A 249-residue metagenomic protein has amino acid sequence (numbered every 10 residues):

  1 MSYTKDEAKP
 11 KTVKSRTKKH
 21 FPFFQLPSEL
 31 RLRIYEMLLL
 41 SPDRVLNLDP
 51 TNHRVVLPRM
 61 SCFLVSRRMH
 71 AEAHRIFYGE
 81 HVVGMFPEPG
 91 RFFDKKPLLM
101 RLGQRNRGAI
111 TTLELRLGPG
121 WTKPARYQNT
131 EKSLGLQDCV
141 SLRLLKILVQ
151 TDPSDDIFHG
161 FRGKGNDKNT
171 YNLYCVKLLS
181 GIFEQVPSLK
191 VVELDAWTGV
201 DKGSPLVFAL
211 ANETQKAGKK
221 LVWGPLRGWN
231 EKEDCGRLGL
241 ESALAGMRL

Functional and structural regions predicted by a protein language model:
M1-H20, R105, T112, L117-L249: Eukaryotic C-terminal
M1-T112, L117-P124, E233, R237-L249: Short, surface-exposed structural microsegments at secondary-structure boundaries
